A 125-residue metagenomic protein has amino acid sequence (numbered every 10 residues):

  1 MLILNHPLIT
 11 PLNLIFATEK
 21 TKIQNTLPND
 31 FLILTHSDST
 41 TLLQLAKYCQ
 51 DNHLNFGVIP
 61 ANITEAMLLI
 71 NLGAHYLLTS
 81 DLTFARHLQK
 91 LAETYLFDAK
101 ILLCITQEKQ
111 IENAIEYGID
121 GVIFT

Functional and structural regions predicted by a protein language model:
M1-I3, I9-P11, Y95, K100 (+1 more regions): Glycan-processing catalytic domains of CAZymes
M1-N71: Conserved N-terminal beta1-alpha1 strand-loop-helix module at the mouth
D30, N52-L54, H75, F97-A99 (+1 more regions): Short, well-ordered coil/turn segments that N-cap beta-strands
L34-Y48, T79-F97: Active-site-adjacent beta->alpha loops and helix N-cap segments on the catalytic face of soluble alpha/beta enzymes
V58-I59, L77, L103: Conserved SAM-binding loop
N62-G73, T106-D120, F124: Catalytic cores of alpha/beta
T64-S80, L88-L91: Charged low-complexity stretches with an acidic bias
Y76-H87, Y117-T125: Glycine-rich phosphate-binding active-site loops on the catalytic face of alpha/beta enzymes
